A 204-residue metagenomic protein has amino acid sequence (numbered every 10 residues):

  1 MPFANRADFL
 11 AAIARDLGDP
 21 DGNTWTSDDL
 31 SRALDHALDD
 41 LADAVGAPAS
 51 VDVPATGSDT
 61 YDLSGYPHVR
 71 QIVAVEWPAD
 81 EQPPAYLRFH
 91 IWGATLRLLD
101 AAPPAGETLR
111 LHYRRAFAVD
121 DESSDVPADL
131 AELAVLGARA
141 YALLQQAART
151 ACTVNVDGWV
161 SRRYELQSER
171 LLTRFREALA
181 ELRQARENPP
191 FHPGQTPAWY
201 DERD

Functional and structural regions predicted by a protein language model:
M1-A12, D29-D43, Q82, Y86-D204: Internal mixed-charge
A14-G22: Structural recognition of short helix-loop-helix hairpins that underlie histone-fold modules
N23-S27, P48-D52, D59: N-terminal assembly/attachment segments of tailed bacteriophage virion structural proteins
L38-P54: Short, well-structured hydrophobic secondary-structure segments
G46, T56, G65-H68, I91 (+1 more regions): A generic structural signal for short, non-catalytic loop/turn and secondary-structure boundary residues
V51-Y66, D120-A128, V156: Surface-exposed ligand/attachment interfaces on beta-rich extracellular proteins
Y61, R70-V73, L96, L109-R110: A broad, low-specificity signal marking well-ordered, structured residues that form hydrophobic/aromatic
L63-E81: Solvent-exposed beta-hairpin/edge-strand motifs
